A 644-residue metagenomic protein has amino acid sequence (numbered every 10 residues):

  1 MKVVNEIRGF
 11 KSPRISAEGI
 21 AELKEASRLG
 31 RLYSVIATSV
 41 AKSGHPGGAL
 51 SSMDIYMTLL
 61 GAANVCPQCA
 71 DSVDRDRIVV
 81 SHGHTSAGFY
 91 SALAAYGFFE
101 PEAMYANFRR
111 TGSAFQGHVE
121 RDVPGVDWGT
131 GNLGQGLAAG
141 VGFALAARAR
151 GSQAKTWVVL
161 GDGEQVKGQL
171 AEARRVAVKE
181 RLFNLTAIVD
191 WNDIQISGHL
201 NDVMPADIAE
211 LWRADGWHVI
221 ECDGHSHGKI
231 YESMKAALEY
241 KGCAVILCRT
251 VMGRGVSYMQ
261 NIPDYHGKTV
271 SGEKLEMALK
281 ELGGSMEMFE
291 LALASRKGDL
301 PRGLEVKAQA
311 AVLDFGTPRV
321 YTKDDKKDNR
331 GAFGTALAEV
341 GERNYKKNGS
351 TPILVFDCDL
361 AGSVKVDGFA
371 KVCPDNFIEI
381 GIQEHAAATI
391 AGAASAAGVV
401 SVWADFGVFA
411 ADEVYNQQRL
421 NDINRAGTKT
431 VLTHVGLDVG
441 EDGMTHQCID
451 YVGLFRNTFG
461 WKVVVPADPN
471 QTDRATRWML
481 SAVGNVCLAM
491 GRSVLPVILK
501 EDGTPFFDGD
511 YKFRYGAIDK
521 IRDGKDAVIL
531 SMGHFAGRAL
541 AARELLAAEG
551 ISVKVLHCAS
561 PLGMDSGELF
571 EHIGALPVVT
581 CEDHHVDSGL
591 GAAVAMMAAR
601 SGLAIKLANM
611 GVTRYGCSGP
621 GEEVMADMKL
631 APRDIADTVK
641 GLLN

Functional and structural regions predicted by a protein language model:
M1-W157, L291-A489, S493-L495, A626: Thiamine diphosphate
K24, P101, R110-P124, L133 (+7 more regions): Thiamine diphosphate
V159, A187-D190, T430-V431, V465 (+1 more regions): Residue-level marker for buried hydrophobic side chains located in beta-strands that build the well-ordered beta-sheet
D162: Residue(s) in the substrate-gating loop at a strand-loop-helix junction that position the organic substrate next
Q165: Short active-site segment of divalent metal-dependent hydrolases/proteases that encodes the spacing between
